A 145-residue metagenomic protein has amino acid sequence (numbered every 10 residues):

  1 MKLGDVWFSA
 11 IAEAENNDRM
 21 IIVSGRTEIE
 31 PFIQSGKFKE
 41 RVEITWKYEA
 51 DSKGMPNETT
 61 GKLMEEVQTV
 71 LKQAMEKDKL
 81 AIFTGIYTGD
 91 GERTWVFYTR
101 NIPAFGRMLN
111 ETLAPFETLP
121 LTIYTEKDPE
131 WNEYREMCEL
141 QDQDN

Functional and structural regions predicted by a protein language model:
M1-T84, R100-G106, Y134-L140, D144: Charge-rich, low-complexity segments
G36-F38, G91, E117: A short, structural micro-pattern
G85-D90: A short beta-turn/loop motif at secondary-structure boundaries
R93-Y98: Short cationic amphipathic helices and targeting signals
P103-T118: Helical (often loop-to-helix) elements that flank the catalytic cores of nucleotide-handling enzymes
A114-N145: Conserved short beta-strand edge segments in small beta-sheet-based binding/regulatory domains
